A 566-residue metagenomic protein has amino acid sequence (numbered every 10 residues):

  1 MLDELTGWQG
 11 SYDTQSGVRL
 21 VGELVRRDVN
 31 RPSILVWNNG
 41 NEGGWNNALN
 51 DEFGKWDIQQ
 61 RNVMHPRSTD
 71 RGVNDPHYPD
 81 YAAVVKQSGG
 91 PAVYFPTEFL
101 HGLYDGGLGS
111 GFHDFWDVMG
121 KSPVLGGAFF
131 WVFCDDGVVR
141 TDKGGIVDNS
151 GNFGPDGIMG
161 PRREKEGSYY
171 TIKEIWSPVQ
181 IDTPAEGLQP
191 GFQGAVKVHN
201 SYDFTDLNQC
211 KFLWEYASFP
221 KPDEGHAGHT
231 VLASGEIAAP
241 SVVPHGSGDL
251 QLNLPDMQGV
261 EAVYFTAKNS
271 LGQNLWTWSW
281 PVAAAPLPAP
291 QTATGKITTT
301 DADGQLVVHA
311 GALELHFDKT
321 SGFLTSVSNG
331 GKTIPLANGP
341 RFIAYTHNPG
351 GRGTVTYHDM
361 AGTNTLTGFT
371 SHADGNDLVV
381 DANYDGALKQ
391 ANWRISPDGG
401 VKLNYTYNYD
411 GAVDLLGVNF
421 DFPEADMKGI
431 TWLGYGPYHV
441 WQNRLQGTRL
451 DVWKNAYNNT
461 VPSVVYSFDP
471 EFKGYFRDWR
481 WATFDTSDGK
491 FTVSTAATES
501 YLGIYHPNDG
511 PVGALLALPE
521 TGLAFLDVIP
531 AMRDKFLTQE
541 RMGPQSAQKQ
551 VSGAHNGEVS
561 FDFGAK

Functional and structural regions predicted by a protein language model:
M1-G167, T171, P184-A185: Substrate-binding/catalytic cleft of secreted carbohydrate-active enzymes, primarily glycoside hydrolases
R31-I34, Q60, Q209, V260 (+1 more regions): Short secondary-structure junction motifs
G40, G127, G157, E186 (+3 more regions): Glycine-centered small-residue hotspots that permit tight backbone geometry or close packing
D80, L100, C134, W176 (+8 more regions): A broadly conserved detector of short glycine/acidic/proline-rich loop/turn motifs that flank catalytic sites and bind
S88, G107-L108, N208-C210, K319-T320 (+1 more regions): Short glycine/proline-enriched turns and hinge-like loops at secondary-structure junctions
V118-K319: Carbohydrate-binding surfaces of carbohydrate-active enzymes
D256-Q258, P286-K566: Beta-strand/loop-rich accessory regions of lumenal/periplasmic or secreted enzymes, predominantly carbohydrate-active
